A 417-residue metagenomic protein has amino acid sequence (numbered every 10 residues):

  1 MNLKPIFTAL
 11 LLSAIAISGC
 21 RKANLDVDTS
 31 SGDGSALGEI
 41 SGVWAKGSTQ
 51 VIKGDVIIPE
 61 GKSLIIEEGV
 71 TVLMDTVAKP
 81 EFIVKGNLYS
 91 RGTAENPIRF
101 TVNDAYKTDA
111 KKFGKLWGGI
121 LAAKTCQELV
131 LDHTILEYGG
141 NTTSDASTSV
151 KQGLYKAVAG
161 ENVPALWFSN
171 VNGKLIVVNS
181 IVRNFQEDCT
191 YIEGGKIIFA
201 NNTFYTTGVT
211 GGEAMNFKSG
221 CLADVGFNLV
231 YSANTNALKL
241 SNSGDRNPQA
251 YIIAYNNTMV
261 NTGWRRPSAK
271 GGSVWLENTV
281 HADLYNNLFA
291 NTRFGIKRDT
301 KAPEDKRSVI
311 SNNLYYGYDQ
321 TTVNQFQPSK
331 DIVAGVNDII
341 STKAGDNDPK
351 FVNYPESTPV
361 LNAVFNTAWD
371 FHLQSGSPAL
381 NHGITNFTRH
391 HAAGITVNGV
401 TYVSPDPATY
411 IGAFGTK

Functional and structural regions predicted by a protein language model:
M1-S41: Bacterial Sec-dependent N-terminal signal peptides
N24-L64, T76-G86, G92, T101-K417: Extracellular beta-rich repeat passengers
P97: Glycine-rich loop(s) and the adjacent beta-strand/alpha-helix scaffold that form part
